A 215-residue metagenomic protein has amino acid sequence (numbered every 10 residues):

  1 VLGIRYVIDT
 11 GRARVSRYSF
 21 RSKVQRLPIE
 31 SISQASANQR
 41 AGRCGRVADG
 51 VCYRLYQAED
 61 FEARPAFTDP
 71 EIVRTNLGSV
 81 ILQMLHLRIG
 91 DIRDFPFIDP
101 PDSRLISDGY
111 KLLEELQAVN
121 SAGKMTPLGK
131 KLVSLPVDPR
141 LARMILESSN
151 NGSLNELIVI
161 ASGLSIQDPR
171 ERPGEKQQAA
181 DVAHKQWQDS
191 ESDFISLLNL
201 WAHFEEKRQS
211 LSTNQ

Functional and structural regions predicted by a protein language model:
I4-I8, A13-S16, A58-Q215: Second RecA-like catalytic domain
Y6, R12-R64, G78-L82: Conserved segment of the helicase C-terminal RecA-like domain
